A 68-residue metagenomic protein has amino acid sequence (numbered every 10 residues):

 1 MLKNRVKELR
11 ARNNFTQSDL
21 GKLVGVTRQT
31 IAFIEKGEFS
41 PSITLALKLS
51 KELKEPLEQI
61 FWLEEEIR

Functional and structural regions predicted by a protein language model:
R5-L23: Short basic helix-loop element that most often maps to the first helix and adjoining turn of HTH DNA-binding modules
Q17, R28, A46: Helix-turn-helix DNA-binding elements, focusing on the entry/boundary residues of the two helices that contact DNA
V26-F39: Recognition helix of helix-turn-helix/homeodomain-like DNA-binding domains that insert into the DNA major groove
E38-K48, I67: Short, basic-rich loop-to-helix N-cap that marks the start of a DNA-contacting helix
T44-Q59: DNA major-groove recognition helix of helix-turn-helix/homeodomain DNA-binding modules
Q59-R68: Short, charged recognition helix plus adjacent turn of helix-turn-helix-like nucleic-acid-binding domains
